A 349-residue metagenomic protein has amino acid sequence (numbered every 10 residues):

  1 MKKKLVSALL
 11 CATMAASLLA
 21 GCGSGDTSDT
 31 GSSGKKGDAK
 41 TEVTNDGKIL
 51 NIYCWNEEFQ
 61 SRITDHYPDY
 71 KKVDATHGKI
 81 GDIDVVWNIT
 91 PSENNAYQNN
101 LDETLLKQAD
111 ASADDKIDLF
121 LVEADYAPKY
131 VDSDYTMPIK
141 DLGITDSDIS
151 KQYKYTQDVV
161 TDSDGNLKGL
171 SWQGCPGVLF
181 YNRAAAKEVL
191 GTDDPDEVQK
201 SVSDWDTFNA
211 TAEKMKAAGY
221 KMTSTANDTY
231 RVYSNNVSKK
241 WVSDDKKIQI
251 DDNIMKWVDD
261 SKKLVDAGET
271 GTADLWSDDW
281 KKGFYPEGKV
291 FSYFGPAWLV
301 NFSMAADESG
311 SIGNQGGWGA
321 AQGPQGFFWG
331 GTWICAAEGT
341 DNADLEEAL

Functional and structural regions predicted by a protein language model:
K4-A8, A20-P128: Conserved N-terminal structural module of periplasmic/extracytoplasmic solute-binding proteins
G37, N95-Q98, A113, F120-V178 (+3 more regions): Hinge/lid segment of periplasmic solute-binding proteins
W55-E57, V122-Y126, A226-T229, F294-M304: Beta->alpha turn/N-cap motifs
Q60-D69, K256-L345: Extracytoplasmic/periplasmic substrate-binding proteins
A75-N94, S112-D114, T192-Q199, D245-K247 (+3 more regions): A local structural motif
I89-L106, S203-T207, T272-P286: Short helix-initiation/N-cap motifs at beta->coil->alpha
K140-S150, D158-T229, W241-L275, E338-D344: Helix-loop-helix "hinge/cap" segment bordering the ligand-binding cleft or interdomain interface
